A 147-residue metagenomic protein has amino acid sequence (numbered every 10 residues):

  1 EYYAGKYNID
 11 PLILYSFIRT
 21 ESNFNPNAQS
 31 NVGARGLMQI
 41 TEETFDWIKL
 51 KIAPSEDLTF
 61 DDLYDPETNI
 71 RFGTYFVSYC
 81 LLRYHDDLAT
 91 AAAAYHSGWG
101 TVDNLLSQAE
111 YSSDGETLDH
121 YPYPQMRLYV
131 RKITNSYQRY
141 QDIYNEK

Functional and structural regions predicted by a protein language model:
E1-K147: Catalytic glycan-binding domains that act on GlcNAc-containing polysaccharides
